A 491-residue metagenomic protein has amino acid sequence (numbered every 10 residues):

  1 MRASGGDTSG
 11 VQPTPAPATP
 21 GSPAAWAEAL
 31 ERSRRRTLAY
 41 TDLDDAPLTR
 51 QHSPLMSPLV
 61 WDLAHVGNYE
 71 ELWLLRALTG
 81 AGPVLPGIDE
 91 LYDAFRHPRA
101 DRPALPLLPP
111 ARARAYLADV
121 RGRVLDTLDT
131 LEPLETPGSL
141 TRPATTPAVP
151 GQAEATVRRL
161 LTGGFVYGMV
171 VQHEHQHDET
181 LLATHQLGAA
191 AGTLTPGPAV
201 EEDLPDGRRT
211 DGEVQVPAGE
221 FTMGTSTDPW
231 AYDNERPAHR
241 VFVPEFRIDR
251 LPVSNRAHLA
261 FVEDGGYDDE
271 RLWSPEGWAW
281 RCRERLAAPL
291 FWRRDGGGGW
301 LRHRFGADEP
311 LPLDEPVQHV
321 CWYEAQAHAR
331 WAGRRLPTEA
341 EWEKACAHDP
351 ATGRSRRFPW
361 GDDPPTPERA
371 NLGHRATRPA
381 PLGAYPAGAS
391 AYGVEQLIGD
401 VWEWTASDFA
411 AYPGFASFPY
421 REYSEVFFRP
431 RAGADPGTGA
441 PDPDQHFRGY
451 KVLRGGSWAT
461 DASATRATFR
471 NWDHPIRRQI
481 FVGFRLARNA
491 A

Functional and structural regions predicted by a protein language model:
R2-S57, W61-N68, W73-P86, E90-R123 (+13 more regions): Disulfide-stabilized, aromatic/cysteine-rich ligand-recognition loop
P54, R158-V166, A199-R208: Membrane-interfacial loop-to-helix junctions in multi-pass inner-membrane proteins
D126-E132: Polar, glycosylation-prone regions of secreted, cell-surface, and some intracellular proteins
V170, E174-Q176, T180, Q186-L204 (+3 more regions): Functional-site microenvironments in short loops/helix caps that host divalent-cation chemistry
